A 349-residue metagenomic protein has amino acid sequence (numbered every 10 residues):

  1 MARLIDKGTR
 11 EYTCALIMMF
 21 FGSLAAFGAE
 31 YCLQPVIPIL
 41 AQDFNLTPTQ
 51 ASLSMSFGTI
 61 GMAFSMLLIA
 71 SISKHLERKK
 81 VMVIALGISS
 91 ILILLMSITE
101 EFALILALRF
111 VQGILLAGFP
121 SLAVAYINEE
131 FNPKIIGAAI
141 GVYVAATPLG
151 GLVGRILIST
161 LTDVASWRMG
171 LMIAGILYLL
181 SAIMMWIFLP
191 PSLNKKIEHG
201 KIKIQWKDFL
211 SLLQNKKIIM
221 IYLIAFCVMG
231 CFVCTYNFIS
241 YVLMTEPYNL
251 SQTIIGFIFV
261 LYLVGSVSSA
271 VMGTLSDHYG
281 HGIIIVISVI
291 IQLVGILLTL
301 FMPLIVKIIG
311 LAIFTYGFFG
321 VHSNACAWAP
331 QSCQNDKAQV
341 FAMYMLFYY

Functional and structural regions predicted by a protein language model:
A2-T9, P190-Y222: Juxtamembrane intracellular "pre-TM" segments in multi-pass secondary transporters
N45, E77, I98-L104, L115 (+2 more regions): Helix-breaking motifs and short loop linkers at transmembrane-helix boundaries and internal kinks in secondary membrane
F64-F102: Conserved MFS/SLC helix-loop-helix module at the cytosolic interface between two early adjacent transmembrane helices
L92, A103-Q112, I305-I313: Paired small-residue
L104, P133, V142-L189: Helix-loop-helix hairpin linking two adjacent transmembrane segments in secondary transporters
L108-T147: Cytoplasmic helix-loop-helix junction between adjacent transmembrane helices in 12-TM secondary transporters
G282-A325: C-terminal transmembrane helical hairpin of 12-TM major facilitator-type secondary transporters
S332-Y349: A late C-terminal transmembrane helix in Major Facilitator Superfamily
